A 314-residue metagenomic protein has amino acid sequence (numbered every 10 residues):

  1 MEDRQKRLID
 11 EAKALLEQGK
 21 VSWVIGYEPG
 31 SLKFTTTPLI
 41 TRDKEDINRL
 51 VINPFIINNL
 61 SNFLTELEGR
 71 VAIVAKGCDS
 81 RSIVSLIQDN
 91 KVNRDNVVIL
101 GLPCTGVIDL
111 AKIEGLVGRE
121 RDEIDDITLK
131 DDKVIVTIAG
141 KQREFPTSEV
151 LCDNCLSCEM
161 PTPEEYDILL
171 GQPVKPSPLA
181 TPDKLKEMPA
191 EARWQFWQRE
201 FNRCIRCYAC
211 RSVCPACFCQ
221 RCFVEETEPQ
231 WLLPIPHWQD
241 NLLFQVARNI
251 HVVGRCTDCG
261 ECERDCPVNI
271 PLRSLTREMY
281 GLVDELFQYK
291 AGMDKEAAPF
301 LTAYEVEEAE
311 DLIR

Functional and structural regions predicted by a protein language model:
M1-W197: Iron-sulfur-associated redox domains of electron-transfer enzymes in respiratory and anaerobic energy metabolism
I9-D10, Q198, Y208, I250: Residue-level marker for well-ordered alpha-helical positions
L15, G19-S22, N90, C207 (+3 more regions): Short secondary-structure junctions and interdomain/linker hinges
C78, C104, C152-C158, C204-C210 (+3 more regions): Disulfide-bonded cysteines in secreted/extracellular proteins and peptides
R81, S212, R273: Glycine-centered loop/turn positions within well-structured domains that cap or flank conserved ligand/cofactor-binding
I87-N90, C204, L282: Alpha-helix boundary/capping residues
F145-S148, S212, V246: Homeobox/homeodomain signature
K175-N202, A216-R314: Ferredoxin-type iron-sulfur electron-transfer modules in oxidoreductases and energy-metabolism complexes
